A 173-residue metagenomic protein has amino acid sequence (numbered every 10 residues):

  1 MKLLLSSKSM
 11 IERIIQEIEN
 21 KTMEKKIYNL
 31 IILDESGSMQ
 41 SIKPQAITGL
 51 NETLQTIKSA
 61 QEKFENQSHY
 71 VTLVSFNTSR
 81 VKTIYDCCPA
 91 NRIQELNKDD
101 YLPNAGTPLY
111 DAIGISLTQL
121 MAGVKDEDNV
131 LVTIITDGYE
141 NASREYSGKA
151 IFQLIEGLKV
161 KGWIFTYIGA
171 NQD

Functional and structural regions predicted by a protein language model:
K2-D173: Acidic, low-complexity intrinsically disordered regions
